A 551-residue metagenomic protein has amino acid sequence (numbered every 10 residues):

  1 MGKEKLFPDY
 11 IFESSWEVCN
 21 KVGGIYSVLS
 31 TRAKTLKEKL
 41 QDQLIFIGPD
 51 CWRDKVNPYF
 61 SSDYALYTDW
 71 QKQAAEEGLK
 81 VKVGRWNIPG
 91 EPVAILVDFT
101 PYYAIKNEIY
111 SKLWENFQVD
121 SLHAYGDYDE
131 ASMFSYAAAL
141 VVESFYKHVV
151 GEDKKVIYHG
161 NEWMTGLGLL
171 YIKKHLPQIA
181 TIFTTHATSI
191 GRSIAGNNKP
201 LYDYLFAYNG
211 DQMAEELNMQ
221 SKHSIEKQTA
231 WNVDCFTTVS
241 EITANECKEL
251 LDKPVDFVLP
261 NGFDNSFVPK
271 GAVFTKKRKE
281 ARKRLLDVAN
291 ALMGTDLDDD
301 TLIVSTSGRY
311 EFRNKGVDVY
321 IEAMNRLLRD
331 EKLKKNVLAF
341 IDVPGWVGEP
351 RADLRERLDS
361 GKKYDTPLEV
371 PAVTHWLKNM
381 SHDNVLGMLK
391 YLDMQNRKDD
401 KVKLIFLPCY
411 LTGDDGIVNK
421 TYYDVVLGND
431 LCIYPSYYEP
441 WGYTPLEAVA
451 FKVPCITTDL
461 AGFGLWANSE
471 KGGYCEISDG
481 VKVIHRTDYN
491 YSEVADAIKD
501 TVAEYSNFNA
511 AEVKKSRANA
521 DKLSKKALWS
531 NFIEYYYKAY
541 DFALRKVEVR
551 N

Functional and structural regions predicted by a protein language model:
M1-N551: Catalytic cores of nucleotide-sugar-dependent glycosyltransferases that transfer UDP/GDP/TDP-activated
